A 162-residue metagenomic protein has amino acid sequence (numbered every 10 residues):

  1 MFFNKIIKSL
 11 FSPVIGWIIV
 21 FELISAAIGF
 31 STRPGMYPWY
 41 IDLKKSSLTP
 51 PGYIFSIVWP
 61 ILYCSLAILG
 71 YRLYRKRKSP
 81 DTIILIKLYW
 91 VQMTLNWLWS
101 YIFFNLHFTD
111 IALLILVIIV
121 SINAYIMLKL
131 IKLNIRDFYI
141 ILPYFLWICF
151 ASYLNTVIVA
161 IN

Functional and structural regions predicted by a protein language model:
N4-S9, Y74-I84, K129-Y139: Membrane-interface helix-boundary motifs at transmembrane edges
K5-S31: N-terminal signal-anchor transmembrane alpha helix
P34-L48: Membrane-interface helix termini and inter-helical loops of multi-pass transporters
P50-S65, H107-I119: Membrane-interface loop-to-helix entry segments
C64-S100: Helix-adjacent hinge/juxtasegments
W99-I111, V157-N162: Membrane-interface helix caps and helix-loop-helix hairpins in membrane proteins
I102-T109, Y125-F138: Membrane-helix boundary connector in multi-pass membrane proteins
K129-N162: Terminal transmembrane helical module of multi-pass membrane proteins
